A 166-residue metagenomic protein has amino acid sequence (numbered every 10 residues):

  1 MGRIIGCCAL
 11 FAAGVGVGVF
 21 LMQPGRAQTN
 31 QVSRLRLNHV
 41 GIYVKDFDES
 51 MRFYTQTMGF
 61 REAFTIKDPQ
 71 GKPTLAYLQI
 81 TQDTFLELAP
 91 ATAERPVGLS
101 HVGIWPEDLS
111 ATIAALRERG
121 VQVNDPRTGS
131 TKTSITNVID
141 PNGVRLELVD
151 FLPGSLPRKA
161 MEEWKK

Functional and structural regions predicted by a protein language model:
R3-L10, G14-V32, I66, Y77 (+1 more regions): Vicinal oxygen chelate
Q31-R34, G41-F85, E118, S134-N137: Core segments of cupin and vicinal oxygen chelate
R36-K45, A76-Q79, A93-R117, S134-I139 (+1 more regions): Vicinal oxygen chelate
T84-L86, T128-G129: Intrinsic, low-complexity N-terminal interaction/targeting segments
L88-T92: Amphipathic N-proximal alpha-helical interface segments
